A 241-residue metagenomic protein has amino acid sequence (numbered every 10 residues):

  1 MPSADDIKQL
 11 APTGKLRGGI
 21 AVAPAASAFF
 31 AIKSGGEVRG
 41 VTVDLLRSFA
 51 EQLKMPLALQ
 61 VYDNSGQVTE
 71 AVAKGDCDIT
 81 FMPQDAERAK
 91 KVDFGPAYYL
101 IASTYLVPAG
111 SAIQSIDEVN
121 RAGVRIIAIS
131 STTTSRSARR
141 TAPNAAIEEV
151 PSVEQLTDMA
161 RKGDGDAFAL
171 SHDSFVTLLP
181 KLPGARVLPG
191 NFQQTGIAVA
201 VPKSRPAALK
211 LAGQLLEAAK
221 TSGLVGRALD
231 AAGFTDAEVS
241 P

Functional and structural regions predicted by a protein language model:
M1-I7, E37-Q52, D117, S131-T132 (+1 more regions): Extended ligand-binding regions for polar small-molecule ligands
M1-P83, S222, A231: Extracytoplasmic small-molecule ligand-binding "clamshell" domains of the periplasmic binding protein/Venus flytrap
G14-V22, V38-R39, D117-T134, A146: Short loop->beta-strand "edge-of-pocket" segments that line small-molecule binding or catalytic clefts across diverse
A28-G35, L46-P56, T134-S152, L179-P180 (+1 more regions): Ligand-binding cleft/hinge of the Venus flytrap
A58-E70, I113-Q114, E148-K162, T195: Short helix-initiation/N-cap motifs at beta->coil->alpha
G66, M82-K91, S137, R161-Q193: A ligand-binding cleft/hinge motif common to bilobed small-molecule-binding domains
Y98, V107-R125: Flexible hinge/capping segments at coil-to-helix
Y99-G110, H172, V176-E217, T235-P241: Periplasmic-binding protein-like
